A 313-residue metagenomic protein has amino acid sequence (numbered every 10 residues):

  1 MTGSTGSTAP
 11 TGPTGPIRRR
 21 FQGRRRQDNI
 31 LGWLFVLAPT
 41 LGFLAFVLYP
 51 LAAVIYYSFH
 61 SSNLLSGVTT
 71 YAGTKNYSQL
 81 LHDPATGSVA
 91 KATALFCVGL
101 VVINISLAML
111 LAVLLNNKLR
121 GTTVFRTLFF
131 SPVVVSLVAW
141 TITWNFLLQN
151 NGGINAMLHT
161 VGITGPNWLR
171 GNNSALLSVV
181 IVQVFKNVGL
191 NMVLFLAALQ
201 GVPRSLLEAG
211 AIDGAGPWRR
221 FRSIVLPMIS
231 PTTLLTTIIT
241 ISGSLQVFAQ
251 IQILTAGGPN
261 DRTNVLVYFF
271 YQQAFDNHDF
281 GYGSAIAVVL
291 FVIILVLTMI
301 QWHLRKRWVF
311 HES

Functional and structural regions predicted by a protein language model:
M1-R26: Short, Lys/Arg-rich, polar N-terminal cytosolic tail immediately upstream of the first transmembrane signal-anchor
D28-S313: A structural signal for multi-pass alpha-helical bundles of membrane permease subunits that mediate small-molecule
